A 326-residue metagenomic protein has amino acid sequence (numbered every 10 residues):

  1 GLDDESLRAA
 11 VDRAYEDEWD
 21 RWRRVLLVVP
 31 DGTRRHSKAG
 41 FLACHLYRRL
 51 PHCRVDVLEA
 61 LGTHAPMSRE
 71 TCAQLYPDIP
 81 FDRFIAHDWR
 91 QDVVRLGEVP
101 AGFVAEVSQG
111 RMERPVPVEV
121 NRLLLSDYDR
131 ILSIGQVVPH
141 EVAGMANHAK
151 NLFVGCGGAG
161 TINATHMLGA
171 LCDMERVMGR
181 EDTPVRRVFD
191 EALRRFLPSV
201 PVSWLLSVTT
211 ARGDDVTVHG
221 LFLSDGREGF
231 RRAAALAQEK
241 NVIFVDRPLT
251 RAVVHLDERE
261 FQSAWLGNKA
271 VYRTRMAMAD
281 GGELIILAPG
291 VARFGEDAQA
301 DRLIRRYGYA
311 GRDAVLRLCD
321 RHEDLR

Functional and structural regions predicted by a protein language model:
G1-R8: N-terminal amphipathic/basic leader segments beginning at the initiator methionine
A10-L26, L50-P51, L124-D127, L197 (+2 more regions): Glycine-rich phosphate/diphosphate-binding loops that line cofactor/substrate pockets in enzymes
R24-R35, L58-G62, S133, V253-H255: Short glycine-rich or small-residue beta-strand-to-loop segments that form or flank ligand, phosphate, metal/Fe-S
P30-S37, D257-G267: Short, glycine-rich nucleotide/cofactor-binding loops
R34-V55, G267-M278: Histidine-anchored nucleotide/phosphate-binding helix
D56-A105, G308-R326: Long, charge-dense
A86, R90-V245, M276: Conserved, well-structured core segments that form the ligand-binding/active-site neighborhood of functional domains
N268-R326: C-terminal non-catalytic interaction/assembly regions of soluble proteins
